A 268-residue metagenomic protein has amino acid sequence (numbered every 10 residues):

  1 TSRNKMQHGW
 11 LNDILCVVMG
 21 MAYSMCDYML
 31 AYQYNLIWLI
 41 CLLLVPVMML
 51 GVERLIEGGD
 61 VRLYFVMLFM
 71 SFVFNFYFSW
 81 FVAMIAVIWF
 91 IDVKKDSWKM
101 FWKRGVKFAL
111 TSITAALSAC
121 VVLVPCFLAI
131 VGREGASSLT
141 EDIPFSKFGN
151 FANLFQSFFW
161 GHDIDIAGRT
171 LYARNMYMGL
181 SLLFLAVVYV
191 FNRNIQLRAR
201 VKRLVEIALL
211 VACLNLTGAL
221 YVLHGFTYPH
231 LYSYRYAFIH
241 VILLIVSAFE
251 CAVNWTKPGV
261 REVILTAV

Functional and structural regions predicted by a protein language model:
T1, N12-I56, D60-K94, K107-F127 (+1 more regions): Membrane-embedded helix bundles of polyisoprenyl
S2-H8, E53-L63, I91-V106, I195 (+1 more regions): Membrane-interface junctions at the ends of membrane-embedded or membrane-associated helices
S2-Q7, C26-M29, V45-M49, D163-R169 (+4 more regions): Short juxtamembrane and helix-loop transition motifs at transmembrane-helix boundaries in membrane proteins
V17, I195-L223, I264-V268: Transmembrane alpha-helix segments characteristic of polytopic inner-membrane glycan-assembly/cell-envelope
M29-I40, T170, A208-P258: Membrane-helix boundary/interfacial segments in multi-pass membrane proteins
I37-I40, N75, S79, N175-G179 (+1 more regions): Alpha-helical transmembrane segments of integral membrane proteins, emphasizing hydrophobic/aromatic residues
V45-M49, L182-V188, V246: Central hydrophobic cores of alpha-helical transmembrane segments in multi-pass inner-membrane proteins across all
R104-R193, K202, L216-H224, S233-F238: Periplasmic/ER-lumenal interhelical loops and adjacent helix-loop junctions in multi-pass membrane proteins
